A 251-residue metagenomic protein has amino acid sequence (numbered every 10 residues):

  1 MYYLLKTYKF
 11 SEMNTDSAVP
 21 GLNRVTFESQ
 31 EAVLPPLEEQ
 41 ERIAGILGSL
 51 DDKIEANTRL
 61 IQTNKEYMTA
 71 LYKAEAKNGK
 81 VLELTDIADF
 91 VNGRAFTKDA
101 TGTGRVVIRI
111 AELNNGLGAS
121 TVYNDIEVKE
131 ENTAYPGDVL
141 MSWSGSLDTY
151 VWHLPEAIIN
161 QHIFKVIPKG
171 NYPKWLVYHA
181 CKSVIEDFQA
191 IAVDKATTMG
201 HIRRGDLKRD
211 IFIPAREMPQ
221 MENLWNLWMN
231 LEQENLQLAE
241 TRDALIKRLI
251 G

Functional and structural regions predicted by a protein language model:
M1-Y8, T15-A18, N23, K129-N132 (+3 more regions): A short beta-sheet element
D16-A44, A157-F164, K195-P219: A short glycine-rich beta-alpha junction/loop motif
S29-A95, A215-G251: Non-catalytic DNA-recognition/assembly elements of restriction-modification systems
T85-K98, V106-P136, I159, K165: Sequence-specific dsDNA recognition surfaces
N92, G145, P168-N171, K182-Q189 (+5 more regions): Hydrophobic alpha-helix feature that most strongly marks membrane-spanning transmembrane helices and their immediate
T101: FIC/Doc superfamily catalytic core
